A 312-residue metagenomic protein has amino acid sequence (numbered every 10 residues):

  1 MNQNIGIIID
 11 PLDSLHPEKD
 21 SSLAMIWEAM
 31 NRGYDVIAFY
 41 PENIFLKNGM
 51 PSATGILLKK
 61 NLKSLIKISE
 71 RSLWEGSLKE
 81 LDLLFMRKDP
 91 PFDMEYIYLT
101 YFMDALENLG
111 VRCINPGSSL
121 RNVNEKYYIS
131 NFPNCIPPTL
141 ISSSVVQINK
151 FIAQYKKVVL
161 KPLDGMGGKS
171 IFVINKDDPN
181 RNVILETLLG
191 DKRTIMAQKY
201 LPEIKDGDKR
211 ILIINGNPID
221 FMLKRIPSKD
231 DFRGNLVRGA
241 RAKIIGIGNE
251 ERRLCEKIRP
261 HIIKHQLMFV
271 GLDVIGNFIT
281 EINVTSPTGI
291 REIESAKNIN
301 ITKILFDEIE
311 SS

Functional and structural regions predicted by a protein language model:
Q3, L15-E18, G246-S312: ATP-dependent carboxylate activation and anion-phosphoryl transfer catalytic cores that bind Mg-ATP to form
I7, F85-M86, Q198: Redox-cofactor binding/interface segments in oxidoreductases and associated redox assembly factors
I9-E18, Y34, I226-D231, V237-R238 (+2 more regions): Charge-biased, low-complexity intrinsically disordered regions
P11, K88-P91, L163-G165, P287: Short glycine-rich anion-binding loops that position phosphate/pyrophosphate groups of nucleotides and phosphorylated
D13-I141: Conserved N-proximal alpha/beta basic substrate-recognition cap immediately N-terminal to, or forming the N-lobe
M30, E107, I152-A153, L189 (+1 more regions): Anion (oxyanion) recognition and catalysis
N134-K156: Rossmann-like NAD(P)H-binding beta-loop-alpha module
V146, A153-K157, G167-L254: Phosphate-binding site of ATP-dependent enzymes
